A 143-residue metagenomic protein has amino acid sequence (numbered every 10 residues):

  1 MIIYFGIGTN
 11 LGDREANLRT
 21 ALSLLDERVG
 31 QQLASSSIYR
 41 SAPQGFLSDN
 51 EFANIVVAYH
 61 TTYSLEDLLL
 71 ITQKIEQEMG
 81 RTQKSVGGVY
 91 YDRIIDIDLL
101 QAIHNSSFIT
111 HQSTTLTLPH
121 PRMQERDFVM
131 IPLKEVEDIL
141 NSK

Functional and structural regions predicted by a protein language model:
M1-V29, S36-P43: N-terminal beta1-alpha1 ligand-phosphate binding loop
I2, F52-V56: Short, solvent-exposed beta-strand edge segments and adjacent coil->beta transition regions
G8, V56, D98-L100: Anionic group-transfer/hydrolysis microenvironments
D13, Q44-F52, Y63-L69, Q73-K143: Flexible, gly/pro- and Lys/Arg-enriched active-site loops
L33-S36, I95: A short, local hydrophobic-aromatic micro-motif
Y59: "…together with the soluble PPM/PP2C metallo-phosphatase catalytic core" -> "…together with the soluble PPM/PP2C
